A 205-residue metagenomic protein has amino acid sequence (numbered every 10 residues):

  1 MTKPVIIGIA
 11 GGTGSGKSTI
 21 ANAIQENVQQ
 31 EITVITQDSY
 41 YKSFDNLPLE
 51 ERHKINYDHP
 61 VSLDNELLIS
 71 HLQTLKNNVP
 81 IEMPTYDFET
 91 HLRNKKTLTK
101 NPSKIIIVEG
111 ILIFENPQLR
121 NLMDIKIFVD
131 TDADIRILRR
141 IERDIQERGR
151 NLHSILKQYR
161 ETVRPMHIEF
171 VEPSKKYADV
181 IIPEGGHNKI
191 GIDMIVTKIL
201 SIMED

Functional and structural regions predicted by a protein language model:
I6-G8: Short hydrophobic/aromatic beta-strand immediately N-terminal to the Walker A/P-loop
G12: P-loop (Walker A) phosphate-binding loop of NTP-binding proteins
K17: Conserved lysine of the Walker
I20: Hydrophobic positions on the alpha1 helix immediately C-terminal to the Walker A/P-loop
E26-I35: Post-Walker A helix-loop "phosphate-sensing" segment adjacent to the P-loop in P-loop NTPases
T33-V34, K42, N46-T90: Conserved nucleotide-sensing/catalytic segment adjacent to the nucleotide-binding pocket in NTP-handling enzymes
N94-E147: ATP-dependent NMP and nucleoside kinases share a basic, alpha-helical "lid"
N101-P102, E142, R164-D205: NTP-dependent small-molecule kinase module
